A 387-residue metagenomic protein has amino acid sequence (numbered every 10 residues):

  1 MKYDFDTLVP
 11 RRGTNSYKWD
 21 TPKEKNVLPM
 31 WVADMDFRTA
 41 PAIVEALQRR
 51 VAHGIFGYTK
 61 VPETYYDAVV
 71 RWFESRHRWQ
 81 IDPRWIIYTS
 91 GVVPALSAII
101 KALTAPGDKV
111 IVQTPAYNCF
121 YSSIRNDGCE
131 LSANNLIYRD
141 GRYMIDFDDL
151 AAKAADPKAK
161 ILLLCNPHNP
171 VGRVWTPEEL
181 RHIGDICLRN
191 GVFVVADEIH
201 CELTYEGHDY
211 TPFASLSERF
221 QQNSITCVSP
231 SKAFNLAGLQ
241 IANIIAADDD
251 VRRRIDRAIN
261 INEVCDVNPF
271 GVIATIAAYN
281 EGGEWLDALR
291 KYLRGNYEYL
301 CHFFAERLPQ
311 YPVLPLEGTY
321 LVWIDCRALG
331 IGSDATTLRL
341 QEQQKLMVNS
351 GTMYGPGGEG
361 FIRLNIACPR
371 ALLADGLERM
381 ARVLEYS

Functional and structural regions predicted by a protein language model:
M1-R12: N-terminal glycine-/charge-rich "phosphate-binding" loop or analogous flexible N-terminal tail
D4-D6, P22-L28, A33-Q48, Q80-S387: PLP-dependent class I/II
R11-K25: An N-terminal-biased, well-structured beta-alpha scaffold segment characteristic of Rossmann-like dinucleotide-binding
R50, G57-S90: Conserved N-terminal alpha-helix of the aminotransferase class I/II PLP-enzyme fold
